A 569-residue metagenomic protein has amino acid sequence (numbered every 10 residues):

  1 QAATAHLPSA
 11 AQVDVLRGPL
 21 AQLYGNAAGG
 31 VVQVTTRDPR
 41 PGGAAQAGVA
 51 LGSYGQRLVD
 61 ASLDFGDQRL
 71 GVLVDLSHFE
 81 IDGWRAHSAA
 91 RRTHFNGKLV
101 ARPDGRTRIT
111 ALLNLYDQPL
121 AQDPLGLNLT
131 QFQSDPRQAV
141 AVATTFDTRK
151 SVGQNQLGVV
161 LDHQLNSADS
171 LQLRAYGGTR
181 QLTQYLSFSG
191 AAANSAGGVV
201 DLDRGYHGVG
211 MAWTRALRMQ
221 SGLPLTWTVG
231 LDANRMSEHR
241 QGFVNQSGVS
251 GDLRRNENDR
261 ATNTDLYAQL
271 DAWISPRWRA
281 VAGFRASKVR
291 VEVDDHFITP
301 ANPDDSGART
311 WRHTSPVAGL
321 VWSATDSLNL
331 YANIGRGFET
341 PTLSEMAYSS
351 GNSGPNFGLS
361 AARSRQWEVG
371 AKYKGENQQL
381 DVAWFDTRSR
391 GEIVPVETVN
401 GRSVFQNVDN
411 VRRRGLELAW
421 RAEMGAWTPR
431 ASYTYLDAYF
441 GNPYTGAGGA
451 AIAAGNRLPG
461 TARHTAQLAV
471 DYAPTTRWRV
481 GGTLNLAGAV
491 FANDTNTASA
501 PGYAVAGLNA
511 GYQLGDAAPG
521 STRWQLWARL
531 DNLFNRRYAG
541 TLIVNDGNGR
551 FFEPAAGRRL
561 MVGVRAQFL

Functional and structural regions predicted by a protein language model:
Q1-S9, V15, A27-G48, V59-L63: N-terminal periplasmic accessory domains that precede and gate Gram-negative outer-membrane beta-barrel machines
P39-A44, Q68-R69, G105-R106, Q164-S170 (+8 more regions): Short loop/turn motifs that connect adjacent beta-strands in outer-membrane beta-barrel proteins
S53-E80, R85-D123, T148-S167, R279 (+1 more regions): Transmembrane beta-barrel wall of Gram-negative outer-membrane proteins
D60, D162, S170-L186, S323 (+4 more regions): Membrane-embedded beta-barrel scaffold of Gram-negative outer-membrane proteins
R106-N114, S151-I298, V321-S323, D381 (+2 more regions): Face-selective signature of the C-terminal outer-membrane beta-barrel domain
W213-T214, A280, K288, Q379 (+3 more regions): Gram-negative outer-membrane beta-barrel transporters
M219-N234, E257-R388, T434, D471-A473: Structural signature of Gram-negative outer-membrane beta-barrels, strongest in the C-terminal barrel of TonB-dependent
R477, L486-F491, Y512-L569: C-terminal beta-signal and adjacent terminal beta-strands/loops of Gram-negative outer-membrane beta-barrel proteins
